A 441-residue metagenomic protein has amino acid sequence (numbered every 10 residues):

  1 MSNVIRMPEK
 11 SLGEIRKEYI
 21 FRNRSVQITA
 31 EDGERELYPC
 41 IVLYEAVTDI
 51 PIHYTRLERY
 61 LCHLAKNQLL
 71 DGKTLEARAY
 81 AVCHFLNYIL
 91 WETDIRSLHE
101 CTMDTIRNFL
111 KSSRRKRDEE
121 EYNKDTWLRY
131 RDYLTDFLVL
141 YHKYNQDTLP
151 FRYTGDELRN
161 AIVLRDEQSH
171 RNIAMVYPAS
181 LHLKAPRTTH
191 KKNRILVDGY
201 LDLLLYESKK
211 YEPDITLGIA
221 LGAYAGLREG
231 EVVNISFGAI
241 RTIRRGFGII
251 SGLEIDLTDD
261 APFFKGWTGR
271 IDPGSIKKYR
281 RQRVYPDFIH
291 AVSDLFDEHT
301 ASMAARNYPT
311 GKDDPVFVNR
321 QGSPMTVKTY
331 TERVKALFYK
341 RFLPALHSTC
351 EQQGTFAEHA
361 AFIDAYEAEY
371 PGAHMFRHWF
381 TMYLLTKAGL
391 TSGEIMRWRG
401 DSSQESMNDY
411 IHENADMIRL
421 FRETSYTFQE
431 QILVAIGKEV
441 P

Functional and structural regions predicted by a protein language model:
L57-Q168: N-terminal core-binding DNA-recognition domain of tyrosine recombinases/integrases
Y144-L149, A220-G252, G393: Short, charged phosphate-coordinating catalytic segments
D198-E229: Basic, Lys/Arg- and aromatic-enriched nucleic-acid-binding interface segment
I235-L295, A305-K312: Conserved tyrosine-mediated DNA breakage-rejoining catalytic core shared by Y-recombinases
K278-L337, L343-T355: Major-groove DNA-contacting interfaces characterized by cationic-aromatic clusters
T331-E394: Short, basic (Lys/Arg/His-rich) helix/loop patches that form interaction surfaces in the mid-to-C-terminal regions
R399-T424: Catalytic-site neighborhood detector that most strongly recognizes the C-terminal catalytic loop/helix of tyrosine
S425-P441: C-terminal secondary-structure termini that scaffold catalytic or DNA-interacting sites
